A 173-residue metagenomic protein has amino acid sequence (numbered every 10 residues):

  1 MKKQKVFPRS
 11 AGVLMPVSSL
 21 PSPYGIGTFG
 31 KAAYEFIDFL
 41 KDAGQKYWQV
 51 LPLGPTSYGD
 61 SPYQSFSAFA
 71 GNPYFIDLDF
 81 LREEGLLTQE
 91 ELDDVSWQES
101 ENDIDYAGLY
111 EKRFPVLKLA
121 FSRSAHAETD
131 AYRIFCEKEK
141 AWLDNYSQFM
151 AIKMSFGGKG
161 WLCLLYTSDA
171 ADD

Functional and structural regions predicted by a protein language model:
K2-S19, P23-K31: Mature N-terminal, pre-catalytic/accessory segment of carbohydrate-active enzymes
Y24-A43, L143: Aromatic- and glycine-enriched glycan-recognition loops and surfaces that form the carbohydrate-binding subsites
L40, V50, F149: Conserved, mostly hydrophobic/aromatic
K46: Short acidic/polar active-site loop segments enriched in Thr and Asp
Q49-G59: Short, solvent-exposed turn/loop segments enriched in Gly/Ser/Thr/Pro and often Arg
S65-L87: Acidic, His- and aromatic-enriched active-site or binding-groove loops in soluble protein domains that engage sugars
E83-L117: Conserved phosphoryl-transfer catalytic core
Y166-A171: Conserved small/polar residues in nucleotide/adenosyl-binding loops
